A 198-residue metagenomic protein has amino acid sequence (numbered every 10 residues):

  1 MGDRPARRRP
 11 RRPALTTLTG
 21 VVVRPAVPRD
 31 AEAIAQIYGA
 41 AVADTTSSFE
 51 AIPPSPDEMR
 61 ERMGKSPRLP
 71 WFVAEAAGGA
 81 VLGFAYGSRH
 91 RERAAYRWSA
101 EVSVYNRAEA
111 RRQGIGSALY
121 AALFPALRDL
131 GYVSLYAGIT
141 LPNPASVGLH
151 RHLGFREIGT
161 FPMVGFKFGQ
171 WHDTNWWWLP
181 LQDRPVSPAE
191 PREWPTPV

Functional and structural regions predicted by a protein language model:
P5, M163-V198: C-terminal "cap" of GNAT-fold acetyltransferases
V22-I34: A short beta-loop-alpha structural element at the N-terminal edge of CoA-dependent acyl/N-acetyltransferase catalytic
D30, G114, N143, G169: Conserved G/P- and acidic residue-centered "switch" motifs that form tight phosphate/ATP-binding loops in soluble
Q36-P53: Helix-loop element at the rim of GNAT/NAT acetyltransferase active sites that forms part of the acceptor-substrate
A51-E109, Y120-A121, P180-L181: Acetyl-CoA-dependent GNAT
Y86-R89, Y136-I139, R151, R156-D173 (+1 more regions): Conserved catalytic-core motifs of GNAT/GCN5-like acyltransferases
R112-P125, G148-H152: Conserved acetyl-CoA-binding loop-helix of GNAT-fold acetyltransferases
L127-I139: Conserved GNAT acetyl-CoA-binding A-motif
